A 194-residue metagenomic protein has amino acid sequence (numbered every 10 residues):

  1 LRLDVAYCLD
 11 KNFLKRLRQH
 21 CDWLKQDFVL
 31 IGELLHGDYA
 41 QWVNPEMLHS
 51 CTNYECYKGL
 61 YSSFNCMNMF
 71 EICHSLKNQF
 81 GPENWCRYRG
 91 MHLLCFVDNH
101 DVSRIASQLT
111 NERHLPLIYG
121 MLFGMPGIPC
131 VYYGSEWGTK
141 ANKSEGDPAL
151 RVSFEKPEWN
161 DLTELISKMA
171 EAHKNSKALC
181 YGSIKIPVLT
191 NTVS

Functional and structural regions predicted by a protein language model:
L1, L30-G32, S50-T52, L94-C95 (+1 more regions): Hydrophobic faces of well-ordered beta-strands that scaffold small-molecule active sites in alpha/beta enzyme cores
L1-A6, I105-A106, S194: Short catalytic-loop micro-motif centered on adjacent basic/acidic residues
D4-R87, M121, G138-K168, A172: Active-site-proximal helices and loops of the catalytic beta/alpha 8
C21-F28, R104, P126-C130, H173-K177: A generic secondary-structure signal for well-formed alpha-helical elements
P45, M91-E112, Y119-N160: Aromatic/acidic polysaccharide-binding cleft in carbohydrate-active enzymes
M67-F70, G81, S103-H114: Aromatic-anchored helix/helix-loop segment that forms the rim or "lid" of small-molecule/cofactor binding pockets
Y133-S135, Y181-K185: Short coil/turn segments at secondary-structure boundaries
E171, K185-S194: Carbohydrate-binding surface patches
